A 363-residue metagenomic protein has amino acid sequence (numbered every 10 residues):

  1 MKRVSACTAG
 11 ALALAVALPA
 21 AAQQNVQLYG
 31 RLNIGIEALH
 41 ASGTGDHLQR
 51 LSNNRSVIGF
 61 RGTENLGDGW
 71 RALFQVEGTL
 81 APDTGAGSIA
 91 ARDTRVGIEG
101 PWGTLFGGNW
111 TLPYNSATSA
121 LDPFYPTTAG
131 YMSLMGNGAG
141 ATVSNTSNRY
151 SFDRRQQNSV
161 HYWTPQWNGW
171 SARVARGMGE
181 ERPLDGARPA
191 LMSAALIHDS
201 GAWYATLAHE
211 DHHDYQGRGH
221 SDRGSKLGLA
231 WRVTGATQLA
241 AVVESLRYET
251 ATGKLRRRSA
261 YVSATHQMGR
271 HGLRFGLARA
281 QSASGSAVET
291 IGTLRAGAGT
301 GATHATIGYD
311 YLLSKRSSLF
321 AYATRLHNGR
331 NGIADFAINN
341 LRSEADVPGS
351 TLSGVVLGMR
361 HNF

Functional and structural regions predicted by a protein language model:
A17-P19: N-terminal signal peptide c-region/cleavage motif recognized by signal peptidases
Q24-A38, H47-G179, R188-A190, I197-G201: Outer membrane beta-barrel
Q24-G30, E64, D68-A72, P101-L105 (+10 more regions): Outer-envelope beta-barrel architecture signal
Y29-E37, Q75-E77, G108-W110, R173-G177 (+6 more regions): Transmembrane beta-strands of outer-membrane beta-barrel proteins
G43-L48, S147, Y248-A251, G285-A296 (+1 more regions): Extracellular loop and loop/strand-boundary signature of outer-membrane beta-barrel proteins
D46-S56, A90-R92, R154-N158, R188-M192 (+4 more regions): Residues that define the transmembrane beta-barrel architecture of outer-membrane proteins
A187-L312, Y322-R325: Detector for outer-membrane/organellar transmembrane beta-barrel domains, recognizing the amphipathic beta-strand
L313, D346-F363: Outer-membrane beta-barrel "beta-signal"
